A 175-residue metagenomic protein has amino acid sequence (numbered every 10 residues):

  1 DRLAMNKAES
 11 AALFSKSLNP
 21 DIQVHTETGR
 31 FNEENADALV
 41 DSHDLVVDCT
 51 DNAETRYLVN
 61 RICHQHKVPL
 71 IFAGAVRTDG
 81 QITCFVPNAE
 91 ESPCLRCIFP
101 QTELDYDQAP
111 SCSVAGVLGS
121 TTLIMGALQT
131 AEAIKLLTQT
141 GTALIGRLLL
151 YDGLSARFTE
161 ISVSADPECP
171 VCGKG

Functional and structural regions predicted by a protein language model:
D1-G175: Adenine nucleotide-associated cytosolic modules
